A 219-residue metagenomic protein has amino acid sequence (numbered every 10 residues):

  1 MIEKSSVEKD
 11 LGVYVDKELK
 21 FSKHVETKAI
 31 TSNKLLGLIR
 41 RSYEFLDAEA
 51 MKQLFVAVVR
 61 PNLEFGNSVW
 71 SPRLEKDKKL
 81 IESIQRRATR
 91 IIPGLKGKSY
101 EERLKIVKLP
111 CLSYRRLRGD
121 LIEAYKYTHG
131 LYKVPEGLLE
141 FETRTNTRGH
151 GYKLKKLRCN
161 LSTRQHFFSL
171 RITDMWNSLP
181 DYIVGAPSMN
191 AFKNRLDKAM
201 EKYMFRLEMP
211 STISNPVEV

Functional and structural regions predicted by a protein language model:
M1-V219: Hydrophobic/basic alpha-helical segments
